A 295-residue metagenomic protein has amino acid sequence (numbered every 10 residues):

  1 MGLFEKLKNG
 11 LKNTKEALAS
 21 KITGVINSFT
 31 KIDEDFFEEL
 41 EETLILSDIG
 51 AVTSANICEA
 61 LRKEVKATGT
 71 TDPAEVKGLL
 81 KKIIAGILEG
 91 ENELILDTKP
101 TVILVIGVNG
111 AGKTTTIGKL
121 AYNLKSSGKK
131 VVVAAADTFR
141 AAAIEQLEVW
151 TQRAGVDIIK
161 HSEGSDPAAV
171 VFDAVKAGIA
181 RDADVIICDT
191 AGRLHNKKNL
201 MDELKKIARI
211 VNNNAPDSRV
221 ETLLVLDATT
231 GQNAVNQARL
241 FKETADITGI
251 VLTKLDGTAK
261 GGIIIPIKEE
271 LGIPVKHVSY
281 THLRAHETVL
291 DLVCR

Functional and structural regions predicted by a protein language model:
N13, A17-A136, A143-P167, V171-C188: Primarily NTPase-proximal linker/entry elements flanking Walker-type ATP/GTP-binding cores
T138-A141, G164-S165, G192-H195, A228-Q232 (+2 more regions): Conserved nucleotide-binding/hydrolysis micro-motifs of P-loop NTPases
I144, N196-M201, A234: Conserved ATPase-coupling elements of RecA-like P-loop NTPase cores
D202, R239-E243, K254-L271: GTPase G-domain guanine-specificity segment
K205-D227: Inter-motif core of Ras-like GTPase G domains
R219-V225, A245-L255, G272-V278: Conserved beta-strand/loop subsegment of P-loop NTPase cores
T281-T288: Conserved small/polar residues in nucleotide/adenosyl-binding loops
V293-R295: Hydrophobic alpha-helical segments, chiefly the membrane-spanning helices and signal/signal-anchor peptides
